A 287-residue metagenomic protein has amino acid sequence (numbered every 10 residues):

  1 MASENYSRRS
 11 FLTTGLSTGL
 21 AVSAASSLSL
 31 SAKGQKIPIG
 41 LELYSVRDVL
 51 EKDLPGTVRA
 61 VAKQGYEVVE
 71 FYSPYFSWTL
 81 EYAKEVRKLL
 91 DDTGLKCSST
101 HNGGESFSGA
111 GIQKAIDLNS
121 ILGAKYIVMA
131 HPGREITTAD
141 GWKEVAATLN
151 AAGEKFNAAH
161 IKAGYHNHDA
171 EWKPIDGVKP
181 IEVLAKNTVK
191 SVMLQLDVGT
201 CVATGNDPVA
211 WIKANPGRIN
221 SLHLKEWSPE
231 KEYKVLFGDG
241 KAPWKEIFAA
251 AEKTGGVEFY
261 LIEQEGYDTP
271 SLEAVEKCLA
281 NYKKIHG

Functional and structural regions predicted by a protein language model:
A2-L20: N-terminal secretory signal peptides and thylakoid transit peptides that target proteins across membranes
G15, A24-S27, Y75, T93-S99 (+2 more regions): Active-site acidic/histidine proton-transfer and metal-coordination neighborhood in alpha/beta enzyme cores
S26-K52, A60: C-terminal segment of N-terminal export signals and the immediately downstream linker at the start of the mature
L41, V61, V69, L90 (+7 more regions): Conserved, mostly hydrophobic/aromatic
V46-K52, Y72-Y82, G103-G111, R134-D140 (+5 more regions): Acidic-and-aromatic substrate-binding clefts and catalytic sites of carbohydrate-active enzymes
D53-L54, E81-R87, A110-I116, W142 (+3 more regions): Distinct, well-ordered alpha-helical segments
T57-Y72, L122-G123: Catalytic domains of carbohydrate-active enzymes, especially glycoside hydrolases
V68, F156-K241: Acidic/histidine-rich catalytic cores of soluble enzymes
